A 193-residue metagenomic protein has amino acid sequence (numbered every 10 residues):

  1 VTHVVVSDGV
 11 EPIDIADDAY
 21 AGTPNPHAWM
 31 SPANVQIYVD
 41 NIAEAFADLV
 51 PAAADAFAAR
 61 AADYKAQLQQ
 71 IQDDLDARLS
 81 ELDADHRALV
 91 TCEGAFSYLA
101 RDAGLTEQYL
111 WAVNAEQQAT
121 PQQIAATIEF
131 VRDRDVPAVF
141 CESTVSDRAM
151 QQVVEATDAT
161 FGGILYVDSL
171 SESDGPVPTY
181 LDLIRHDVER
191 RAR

Functional and structural regions predicted by a protein language model:
V1-R193: Extracytoplasmic metal-acquisition and chelation regions
